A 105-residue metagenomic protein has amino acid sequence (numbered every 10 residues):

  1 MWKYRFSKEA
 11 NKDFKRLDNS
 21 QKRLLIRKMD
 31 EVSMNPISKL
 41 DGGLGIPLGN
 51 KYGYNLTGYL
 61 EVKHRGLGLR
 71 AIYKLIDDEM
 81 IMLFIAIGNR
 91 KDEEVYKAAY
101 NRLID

Functional and structural regions predicted by a protein language model:
M1, T57-Y59, E79-I81: A generic structural signal for beta-strand entry/edge sites
M1-E31: Arg/Lys-rich, positively charged N-terminal/basic patches that mediate binding to nucleic acids
S7, N55-T57, G66-G68: Short, solvent-exposed coil/turn segments
K12-K15, R23, K63-D105: Enriched for short, Lys/Arg-rich terminal
M34-K63: A short, surface-exposed loop/turn module that caps and links secondary-structure elements
